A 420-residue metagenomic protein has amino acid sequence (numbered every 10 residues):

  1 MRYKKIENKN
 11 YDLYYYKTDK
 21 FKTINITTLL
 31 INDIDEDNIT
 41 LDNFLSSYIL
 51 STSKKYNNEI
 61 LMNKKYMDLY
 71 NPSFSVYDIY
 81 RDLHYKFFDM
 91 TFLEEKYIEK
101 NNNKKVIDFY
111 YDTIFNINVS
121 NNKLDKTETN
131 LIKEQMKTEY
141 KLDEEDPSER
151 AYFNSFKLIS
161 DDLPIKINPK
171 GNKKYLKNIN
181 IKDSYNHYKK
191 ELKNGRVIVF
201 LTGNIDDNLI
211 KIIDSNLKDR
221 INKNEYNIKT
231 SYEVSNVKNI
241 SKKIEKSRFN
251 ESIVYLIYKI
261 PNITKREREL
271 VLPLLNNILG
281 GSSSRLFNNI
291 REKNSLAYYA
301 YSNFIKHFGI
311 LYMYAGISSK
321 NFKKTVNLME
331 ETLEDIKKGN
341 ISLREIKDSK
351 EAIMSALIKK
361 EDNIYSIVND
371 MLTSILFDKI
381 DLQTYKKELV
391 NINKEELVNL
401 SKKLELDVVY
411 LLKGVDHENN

Functional and structural regions predicted by a protein language model:
M1-Y70, K170-N172, Y185-N289, V326 (+1 more regions): His/Glu-rich zincin catalytic helix
Y14-Y16, K22-D42, E59-T113, E149-N172 (+5 more regions): M16 family metallopeptidases and their MPP-like homologs
T52-Y56, E95-E99, N116-K126: Short, polar/flexible loop-turn hinges at active-site or ligand-entry regions and domain interfaces
N116-S120, E225-N227, I341-R344: Flexible helix-coil linker/hinge segments at domain or subdomain boundaries
T127, K229-N239, R344-A356: Short proline/glycine- and acidic-rich turn/helix-capping motifs at secondary-structure junctions
T138-E145, N239-I253, M354-Y365: Short, low-order "capping/linker" segments at domain edges
K177-N186: Active-site glycine-rich loop that binds ribose-phosphate moieties when present
